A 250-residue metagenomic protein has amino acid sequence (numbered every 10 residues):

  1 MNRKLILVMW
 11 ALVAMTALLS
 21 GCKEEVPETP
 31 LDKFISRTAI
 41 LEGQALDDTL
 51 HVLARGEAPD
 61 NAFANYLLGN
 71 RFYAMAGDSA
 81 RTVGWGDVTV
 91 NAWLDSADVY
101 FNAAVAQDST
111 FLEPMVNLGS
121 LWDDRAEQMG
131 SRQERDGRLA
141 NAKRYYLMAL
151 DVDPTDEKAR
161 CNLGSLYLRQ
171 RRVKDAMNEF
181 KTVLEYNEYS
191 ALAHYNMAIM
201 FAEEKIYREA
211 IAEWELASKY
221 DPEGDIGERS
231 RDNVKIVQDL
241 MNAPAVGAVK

Functional and structural regions predicted by a protein language model:
C22-W85, N91: N-terminal leader/linker segments that initiate helical-solenoid repeat arrays
E28, E203-K250: Terminal, low-structured helical/coil segments at or just beyond the last alpha-helical repeat
I40-T49, D78-A103, R125-M148, Q170-T182 (+1 more regions): Structural signature of tandem alpha-helical TPR/SEL1-like repeats, specifically the intra-repeat loop/turn
L67, N117, N162, N196 (+1 more regions): Canonical tetratricopeptide repeat
A74, D124-R125, R169, E203-E204 (+1 more regions): Register position in tetratricopeptide repeats
